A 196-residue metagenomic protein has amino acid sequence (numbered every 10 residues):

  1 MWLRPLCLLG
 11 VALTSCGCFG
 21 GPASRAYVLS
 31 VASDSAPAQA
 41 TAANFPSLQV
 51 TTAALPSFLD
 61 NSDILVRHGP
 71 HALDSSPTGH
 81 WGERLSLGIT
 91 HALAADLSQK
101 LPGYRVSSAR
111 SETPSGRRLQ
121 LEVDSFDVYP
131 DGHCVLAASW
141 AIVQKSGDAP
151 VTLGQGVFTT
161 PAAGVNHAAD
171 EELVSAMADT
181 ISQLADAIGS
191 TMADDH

Functional and structural regions predicted by a protein language model:
M1-C18: Sec-dependent bacterial lipoprotein signal peptides
G17-E83, S115, D194-H196: A structural "domain/chain start" motif
F19-P37, K100-A149, A163, H167: Surface-exposed short loop/turn segments
S47-T52, L65, R118-V123, V135-A141 (+1 more regions): Soluble periplasmic/extracytoplasmic beta-strand elements of cell-envelope proteins
L55, I142, E172-S175: Juxtamembrane/interfacial segments around transmembrane helices
A72-H80, G147-L184, S190: Short secondary-structure boundary motifs at beta->alpha junctions and helix caps
S86, T90, A94, S98 (+3 more regions): Extracytoplasmic/secreted envelope proteins and their assembly/folding machinery, especially bacterial periplasmic
